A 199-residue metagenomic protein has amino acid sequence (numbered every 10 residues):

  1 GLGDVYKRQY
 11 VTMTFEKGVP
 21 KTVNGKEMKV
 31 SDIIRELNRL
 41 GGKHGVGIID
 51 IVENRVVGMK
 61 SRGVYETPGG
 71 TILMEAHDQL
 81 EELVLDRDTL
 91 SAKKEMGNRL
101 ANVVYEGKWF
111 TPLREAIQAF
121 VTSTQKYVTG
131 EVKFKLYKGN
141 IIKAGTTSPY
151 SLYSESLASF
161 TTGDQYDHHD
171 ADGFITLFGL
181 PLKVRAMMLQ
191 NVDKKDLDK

Functional and structural regions predicted by a protein language model:
L2-Y6: Short, small-residue-biased leader/transition segments that mark boundaries at the very start of proteins
Y10-T14: Short amphipathic
E16-V23: Glycine-rich phosphate/diphosphate-binding loops and the adjacent beta-loop-alpha structural elements that coordinate
K26, D32, G41-K199: Peripheral terminal appendages
I34-E36: Rossmann-like AdoMet/SAM-dependent catalytic core
